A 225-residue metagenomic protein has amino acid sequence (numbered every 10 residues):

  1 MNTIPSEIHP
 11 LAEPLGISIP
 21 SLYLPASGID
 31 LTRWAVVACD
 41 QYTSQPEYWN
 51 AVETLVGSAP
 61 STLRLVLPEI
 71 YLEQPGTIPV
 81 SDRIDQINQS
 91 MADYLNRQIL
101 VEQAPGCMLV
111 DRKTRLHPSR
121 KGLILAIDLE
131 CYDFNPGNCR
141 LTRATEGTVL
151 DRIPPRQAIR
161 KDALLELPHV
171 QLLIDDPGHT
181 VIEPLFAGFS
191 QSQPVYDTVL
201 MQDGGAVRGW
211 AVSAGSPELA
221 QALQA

Functional and structural regions predicted by a protein language model:
M1-D203: N-terminal extension/subdomain marker
R160, Q221-A225: A sequence-level detector for short glycine-anchored, His/Arg-bearing signature motifs that mark catalytic or binding
Y196-A220: Active-site gating loop/helix substructures
